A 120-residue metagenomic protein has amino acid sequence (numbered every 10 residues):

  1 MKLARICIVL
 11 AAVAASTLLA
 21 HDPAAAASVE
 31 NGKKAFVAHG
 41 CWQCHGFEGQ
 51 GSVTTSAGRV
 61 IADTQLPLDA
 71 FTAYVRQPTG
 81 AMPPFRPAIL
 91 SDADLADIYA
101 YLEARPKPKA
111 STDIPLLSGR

Functional and structural regions predicted by a protein language model:
M1-A27, D113-R120: N-terminal export/targeting leaders of redox proteins
A11, S28, D63-L66, Q77 (+1 more regions): Alpha-helical protein-protein interaction elements
S16-V37, Q50-S52, A70, K107: Electrostatic cytochrome c docking/interface patches
T17, W42, T54, A81 (+1 more regions): Generic macromolecular interface patches on structured domains
L18-A20, Q65, I89: Residues at alpha-helix boundaries and short interhelical turns
A26-V29, A38-H39, F47, P84-R120: Flexible coil segments in periplasmic/lumen-exposed cytochrome c-class electron-transfer proteins
K33, V37, Q43-P84: Gly/Gly-Pro-rich "capping" loops immediately C-terminal to redox-active cysteine motifs in periplasmic/lumenal
